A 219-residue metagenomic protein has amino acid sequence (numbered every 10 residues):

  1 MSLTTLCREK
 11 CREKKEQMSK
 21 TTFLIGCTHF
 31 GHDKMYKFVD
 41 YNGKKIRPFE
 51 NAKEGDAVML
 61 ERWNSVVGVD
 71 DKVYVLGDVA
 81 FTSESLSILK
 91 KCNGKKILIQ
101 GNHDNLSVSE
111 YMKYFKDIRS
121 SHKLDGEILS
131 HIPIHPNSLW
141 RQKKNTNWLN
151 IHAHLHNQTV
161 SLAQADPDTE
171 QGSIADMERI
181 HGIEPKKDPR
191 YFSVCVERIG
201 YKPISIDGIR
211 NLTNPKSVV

Functional and structural regions predicted by a protein language model:
S2-L76, A80-V219: Extended recognition/assembly regions associated with phosphoester-bond processing machinery
